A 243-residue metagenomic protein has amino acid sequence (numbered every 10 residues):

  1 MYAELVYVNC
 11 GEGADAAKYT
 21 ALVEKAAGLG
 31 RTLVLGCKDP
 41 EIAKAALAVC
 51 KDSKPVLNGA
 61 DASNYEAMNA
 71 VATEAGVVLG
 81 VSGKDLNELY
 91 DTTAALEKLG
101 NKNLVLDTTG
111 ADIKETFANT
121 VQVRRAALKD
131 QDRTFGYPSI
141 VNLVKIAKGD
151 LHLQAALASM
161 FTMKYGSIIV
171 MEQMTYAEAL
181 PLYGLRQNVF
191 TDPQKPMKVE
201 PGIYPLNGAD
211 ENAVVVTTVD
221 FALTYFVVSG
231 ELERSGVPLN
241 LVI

Functional and structural regions predicted by a protein language model:
M1-A94, L99-I243: Conserved mixed alpha/beta catalytic, RNA-binding, or beta-rich assembly cores of soluble enzyme, regulatory
